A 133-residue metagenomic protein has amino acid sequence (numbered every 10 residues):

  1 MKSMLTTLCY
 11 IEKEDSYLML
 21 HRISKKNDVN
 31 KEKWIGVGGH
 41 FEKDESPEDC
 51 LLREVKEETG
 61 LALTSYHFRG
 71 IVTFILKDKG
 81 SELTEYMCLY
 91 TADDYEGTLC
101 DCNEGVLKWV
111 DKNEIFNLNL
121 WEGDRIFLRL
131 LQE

Functional and structural regions predicted by a protein language model:
M1-M19, V37-F41: Conserved N-terminal beta-strand and adjoining loop/helix that marks the start of the Nudix/MutT-like hydrolase domain
L8-Y10, M19, M87-T91, W109: Conserved hydrophobic/aromatic beta-strand scaffold that supports enzyme active sites
E12-S16, K25, E42, F74 (+1 more regions): Short, charged/polar surface micro-motifs in flexible loops or helix N-caps
D28-E32, T84-Y86: A conserved beta-turn-beta hairpin within the catalytic core of GNAT-like acetyltransferases that forms part
G36-G70, Y90: The catalytic Nudix box helix
F74-T98, R129-E133: Active-site-adjacent beta-strand/loop module that shapes the phosphate/pyrophosphate-binding cleft
L89-T91, C100-L130: NUDIX/MutT-family hydrolases
